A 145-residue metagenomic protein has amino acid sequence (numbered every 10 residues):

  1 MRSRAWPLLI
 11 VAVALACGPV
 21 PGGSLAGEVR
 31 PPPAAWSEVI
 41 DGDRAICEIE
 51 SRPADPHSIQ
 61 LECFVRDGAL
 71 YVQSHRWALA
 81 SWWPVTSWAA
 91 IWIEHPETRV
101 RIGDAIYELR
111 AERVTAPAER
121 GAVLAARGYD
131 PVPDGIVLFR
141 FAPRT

Functional and structural regions predicted by a protein language model:
M1-P7: Bacterial N-terminal signal peptides that target proteins for export
V13-A16: C-terminal motif of bacterial Sec signal peptides marking the signal peptidase cleavage site
G18-P56: Short, conserved active-site entrance elements at the starts or edges of catalytic domains
V39-D41, R66, V132-D134: Short, surface-exposed loop and linker segments with low hydrophobicity and enrichment for Pro/Ser/Thr
D43-A80: Short beta-strand segments
P56-S58, W77-T145: Short, structured beta-strand-loop surface elements
